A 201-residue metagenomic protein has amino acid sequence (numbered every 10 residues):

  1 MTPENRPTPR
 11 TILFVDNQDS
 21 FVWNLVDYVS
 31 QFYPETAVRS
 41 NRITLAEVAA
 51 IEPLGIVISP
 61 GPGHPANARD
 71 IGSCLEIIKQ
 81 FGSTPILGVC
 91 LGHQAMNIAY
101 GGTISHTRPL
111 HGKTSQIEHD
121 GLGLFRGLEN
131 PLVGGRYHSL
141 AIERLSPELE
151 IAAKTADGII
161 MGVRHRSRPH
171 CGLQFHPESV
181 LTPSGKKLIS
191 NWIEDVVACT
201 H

Functional and structural regions predicted by a protein language model:
M1-P7: Short boundary motifs at domain starts and secondary-structure transition points
T2, V180-H201: Acyltransferase
P7-L13: Extreme N-terminal starter segment of soluble prokaryotic enzymes
T11, S20-G88, V197: Flexible gly/pro-rich beta->alpha loop and the following alpha-helix that scaffold active-site loops
D16-N17: Acidic di-acidic motifs
L25, R69-D70, P147, S184-L188: Residues at alpha-helix caps and immediate loop-helix transition turns in enzyme cores, especially N- and C-cap
G72-Q80, T84-V89, Q94-H170, F175-P183: Pocket-forming structural segment of enzyme catalytic cores
